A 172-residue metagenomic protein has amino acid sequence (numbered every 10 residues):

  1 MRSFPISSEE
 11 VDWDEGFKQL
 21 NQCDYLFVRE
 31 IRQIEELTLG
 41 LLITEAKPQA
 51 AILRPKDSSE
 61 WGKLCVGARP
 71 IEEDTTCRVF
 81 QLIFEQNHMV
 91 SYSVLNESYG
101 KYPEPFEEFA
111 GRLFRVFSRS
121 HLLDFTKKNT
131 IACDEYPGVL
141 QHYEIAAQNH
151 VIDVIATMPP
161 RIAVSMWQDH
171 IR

Functional and structural regions predicted by a protein language model:
M1-R172: Surface-exposed, interaction-prone regions used to assemble/regulate multi-protein complexes
